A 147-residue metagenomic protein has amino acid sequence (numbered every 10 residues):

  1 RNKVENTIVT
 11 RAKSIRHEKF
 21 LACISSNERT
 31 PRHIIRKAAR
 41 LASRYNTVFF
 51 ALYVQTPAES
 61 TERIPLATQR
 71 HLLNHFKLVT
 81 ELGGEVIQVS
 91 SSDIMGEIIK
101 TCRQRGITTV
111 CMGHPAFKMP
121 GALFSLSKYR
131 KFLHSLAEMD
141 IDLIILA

Functional and structural regions predicted by a protein language model:
R1, M112-A147: Gly/Ser-rich helix-loop-strand patches that form or flank binding pockets for ribonucleotide-derived cofactors
R1-A12, L82-V110: Structural beta-alpha unit
R1-E18, T61-L73: Long, charged amphipathic helices and adjacent flexible linkers at domain junctions
R11-K13, A42, C102, G121 (+1 more regions): Replace "in large, NTP-powered and nucleic-acid-processing enzymes" with "in large, NTP-powered factors and other
A12-I64, L78-T80, I87: Small/aliphatic-rich secondary-structure junction motif
C23-N27, S91, G113-A116, A147: Structural motif
K37, A67-H71, F124-R130: Charged helix-capping and loop-helix junction motifs
A58-A67, F117-S125: Short, flexible/disordered intra-domain loops and linkers
